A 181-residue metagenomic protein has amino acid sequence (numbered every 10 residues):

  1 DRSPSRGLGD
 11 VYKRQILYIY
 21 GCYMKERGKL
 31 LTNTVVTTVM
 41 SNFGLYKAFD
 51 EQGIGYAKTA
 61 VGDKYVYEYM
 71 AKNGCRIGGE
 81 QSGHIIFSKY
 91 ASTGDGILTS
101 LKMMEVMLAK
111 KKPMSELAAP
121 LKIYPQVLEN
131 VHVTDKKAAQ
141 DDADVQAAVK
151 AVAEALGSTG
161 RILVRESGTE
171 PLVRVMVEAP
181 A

Functional and structural regions predicted by a protein language model:
D1-Y12: Single conserved hydrophobic/aromatic residue that forms the stacking wall/gate of nucleotide- or nucleobase-binding
L8-G9, Y18, I97: A generic alpha-helix preference that emphasizes hydrophobic side chains
D10-R14, A91-G94: Short glycine/threonine-rich catalytic loop with a Thr-x-Gly-x-Asp
K13-K25: Cysteine protease catalytic core and zymogen-processing segment of caspase-like enzymes
E26-A181: Phosphate-binding and adjacent anionic-ligand microenvironments
